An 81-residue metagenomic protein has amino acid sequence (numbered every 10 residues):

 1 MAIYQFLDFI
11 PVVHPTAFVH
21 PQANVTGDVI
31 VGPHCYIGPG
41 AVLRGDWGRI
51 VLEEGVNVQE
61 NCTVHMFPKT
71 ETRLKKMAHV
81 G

Functional and structural regions predicted by a protein language model:
M1-P15: Extreme N-terminal tail/first-helix region
M1-Q5, A23-D28: Short N-terminal helix-initiation segments at or just after the protein's N-terminus
A2-Q5, G38, L43: Generic preference for hydrophobic/aromatic residues in regular secondary structure cores
P11, T16-V19, A23, V29 (+6 more regions): A structural motif detector for beta-strand N-caps
R44-G48, F67-K69: Right-handed parallel beta-helix/beta-solenoid
